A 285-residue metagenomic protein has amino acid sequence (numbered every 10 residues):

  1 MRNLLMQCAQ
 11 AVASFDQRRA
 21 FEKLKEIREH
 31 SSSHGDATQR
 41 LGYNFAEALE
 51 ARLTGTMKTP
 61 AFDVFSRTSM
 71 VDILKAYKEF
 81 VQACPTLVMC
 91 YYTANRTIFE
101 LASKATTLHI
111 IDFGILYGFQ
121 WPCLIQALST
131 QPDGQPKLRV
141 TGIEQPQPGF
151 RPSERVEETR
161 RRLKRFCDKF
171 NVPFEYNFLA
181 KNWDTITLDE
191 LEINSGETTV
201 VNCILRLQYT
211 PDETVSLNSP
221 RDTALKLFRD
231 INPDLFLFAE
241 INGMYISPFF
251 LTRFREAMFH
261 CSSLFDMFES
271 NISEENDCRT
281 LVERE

Functional and structural regions predicted by a protein language model:
M1-I111, L116-V172, L179-T198, D234 (+1 more regions): Rossmann-like AdoMet
E144-E285: Domain-level detector for long C-terminal conserved domains
